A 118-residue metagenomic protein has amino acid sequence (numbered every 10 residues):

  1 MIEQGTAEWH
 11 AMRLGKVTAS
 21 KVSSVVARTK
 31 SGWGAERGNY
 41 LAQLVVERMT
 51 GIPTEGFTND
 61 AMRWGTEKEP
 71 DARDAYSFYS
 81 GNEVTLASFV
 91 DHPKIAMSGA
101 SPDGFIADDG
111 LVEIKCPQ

Functional and structural regions predicted by a protein language model:
M1-E67: Charged, glycine-rich intrinsically disordered N-terminal tails and low-complexity linkers that flank
M62-V84: Acidic-basic catalytic patches of nuclease active cores, encompassing PD-(D/E)XK and other metal-cofactor nuclease
G65, A87, I114-K115: Short His-Asn-centered micro-motif
P70, D91-K94, V112, Q118: A short acidic, glycine/proline-enriched capping/turn motif at secondary-structure boundaries, especially helix N-cap
Y76, P102-Q118: Conserved catalytic cores of phosphodiester-cleaving nucleases, focusing on short active-site segments
N82-H92: Helix-loop segments that flank and shape redox-cofactor active sites
V90-F105: Beta-rich nucleic-acid/ligand-interaction surfaces
